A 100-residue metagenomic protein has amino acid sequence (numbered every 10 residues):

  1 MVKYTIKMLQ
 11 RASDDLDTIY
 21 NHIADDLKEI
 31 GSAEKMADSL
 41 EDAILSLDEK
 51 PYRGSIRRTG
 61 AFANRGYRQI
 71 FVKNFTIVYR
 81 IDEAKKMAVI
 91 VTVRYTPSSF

Functional and structural regions predicted by a protein language model:
M1-A63: Basic, Lys/Arg-enriched alpha-helical interface segments
V2, G66, A84-K86: Residue-level preference for short coil/turn positions at secondary-structure junctions
L27, I70-F100: Enriched for short, Lys/Arg-rich terminal
T59-G60, Q69-F71: Short, solvent-exposed secondary-structure boundary motifs
A63-G66, S99: Short acidic/glycine-enriched loop/turn segments that link adjacent beta-strands
